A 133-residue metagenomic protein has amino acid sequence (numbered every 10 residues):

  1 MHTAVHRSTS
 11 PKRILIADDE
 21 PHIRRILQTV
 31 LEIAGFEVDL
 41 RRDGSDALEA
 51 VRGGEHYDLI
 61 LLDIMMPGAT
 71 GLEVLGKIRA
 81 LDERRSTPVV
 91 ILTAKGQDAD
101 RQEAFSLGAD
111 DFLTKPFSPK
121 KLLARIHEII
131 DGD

Functional and structural regions predicted by a protein language model:
M1-L15, K120-D133: Non-catalytic signal-transmission and effector/linker regions of two-component phosphorelay proteins
R24, P67-G68, R85, Q97 (+1 more regions): The feature encodes the CheY-like receiver
R25-I33: Charged docking surfaces used in two-component/phosphorelay signaling
G35-R42, A50: Short hydrophobic/Thr-rich beta-strand motif most characteristic of the beta2 strand and flanking loop of CheY-like
E55-L61: Active-site beta3 strand of CheY-like receiver
